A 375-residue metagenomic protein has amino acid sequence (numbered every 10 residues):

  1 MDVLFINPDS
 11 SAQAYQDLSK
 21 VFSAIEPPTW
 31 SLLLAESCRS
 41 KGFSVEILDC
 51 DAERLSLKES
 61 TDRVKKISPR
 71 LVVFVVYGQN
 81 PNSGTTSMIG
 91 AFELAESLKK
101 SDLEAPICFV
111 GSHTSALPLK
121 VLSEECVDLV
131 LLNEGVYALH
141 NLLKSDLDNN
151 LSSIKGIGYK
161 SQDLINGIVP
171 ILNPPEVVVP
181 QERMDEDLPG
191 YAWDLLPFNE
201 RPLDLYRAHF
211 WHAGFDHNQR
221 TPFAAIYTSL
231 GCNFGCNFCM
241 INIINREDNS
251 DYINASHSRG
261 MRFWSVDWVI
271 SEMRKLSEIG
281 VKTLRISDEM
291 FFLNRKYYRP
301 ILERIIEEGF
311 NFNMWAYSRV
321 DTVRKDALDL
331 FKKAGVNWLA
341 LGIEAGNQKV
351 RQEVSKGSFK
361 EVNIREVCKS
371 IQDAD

Functional and structural regions predicted by a protein language model:
M1-I270: Acidic, low-complexity intrinsically disordered segments
Y191-A374: Radical SAM [4Fe-4S] cluster-binding motif and immediate context
